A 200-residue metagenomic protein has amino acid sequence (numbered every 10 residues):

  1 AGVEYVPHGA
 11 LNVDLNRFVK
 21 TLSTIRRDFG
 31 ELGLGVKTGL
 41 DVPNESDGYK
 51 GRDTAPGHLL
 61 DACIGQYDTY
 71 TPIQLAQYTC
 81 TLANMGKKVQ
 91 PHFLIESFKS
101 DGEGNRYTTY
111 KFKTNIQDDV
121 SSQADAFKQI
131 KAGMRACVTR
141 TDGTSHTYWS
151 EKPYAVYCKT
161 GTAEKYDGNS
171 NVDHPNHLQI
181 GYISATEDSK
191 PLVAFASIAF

Functional and structural regions predicted by a protein language model:
A1-A199: Beta-lactam-recognizing serine transpeptidase/beta-lactamase-like catalytic domain environment
